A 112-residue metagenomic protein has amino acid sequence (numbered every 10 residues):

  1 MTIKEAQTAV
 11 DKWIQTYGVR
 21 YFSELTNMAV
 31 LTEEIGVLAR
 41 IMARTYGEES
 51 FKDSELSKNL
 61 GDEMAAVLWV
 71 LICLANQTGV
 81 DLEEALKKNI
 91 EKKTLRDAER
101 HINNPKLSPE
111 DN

Functional and structural regions predicted by a protein language model:
M1-M64, L68-N112: Flexible "arm" and connector segments at domain edges
